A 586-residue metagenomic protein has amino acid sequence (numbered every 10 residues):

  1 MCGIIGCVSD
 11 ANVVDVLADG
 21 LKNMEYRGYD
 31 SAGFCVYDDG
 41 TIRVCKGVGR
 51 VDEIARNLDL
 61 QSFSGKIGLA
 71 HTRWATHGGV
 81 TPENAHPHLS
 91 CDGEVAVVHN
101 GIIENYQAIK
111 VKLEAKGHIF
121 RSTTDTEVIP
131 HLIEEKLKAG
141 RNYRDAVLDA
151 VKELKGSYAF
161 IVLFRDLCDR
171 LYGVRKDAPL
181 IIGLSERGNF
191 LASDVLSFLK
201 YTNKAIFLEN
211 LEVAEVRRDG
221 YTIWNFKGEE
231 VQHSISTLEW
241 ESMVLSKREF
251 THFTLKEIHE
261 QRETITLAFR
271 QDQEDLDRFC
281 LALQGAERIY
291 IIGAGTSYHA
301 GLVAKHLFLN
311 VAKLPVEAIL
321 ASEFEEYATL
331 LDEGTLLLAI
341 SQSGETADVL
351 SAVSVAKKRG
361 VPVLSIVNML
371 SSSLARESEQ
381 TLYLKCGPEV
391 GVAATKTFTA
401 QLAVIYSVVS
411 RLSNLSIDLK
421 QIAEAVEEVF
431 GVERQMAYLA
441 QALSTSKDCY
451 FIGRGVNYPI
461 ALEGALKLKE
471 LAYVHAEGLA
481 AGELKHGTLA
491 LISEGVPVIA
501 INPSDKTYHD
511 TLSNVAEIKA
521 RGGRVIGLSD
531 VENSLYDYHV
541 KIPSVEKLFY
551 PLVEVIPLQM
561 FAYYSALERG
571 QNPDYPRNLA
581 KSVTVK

Functional and structural regions predicted by a protein language model:
M1-K247, T251, E260, T266-L267 (+6 more regions): Conserved short alpha-helical segments that host acidic/polar catalytic motifs at enzyme active sites
N12-V13, E135-R141, C168-D169, S410-I417 (+2 more regions): Short helix-capping/linker segments at secondary-structure and domain boundaries
K66, A70-E83, T266-C280, A304-I340 (+2 more regions): Glycine-rich oxoanion-binding loops at beta->alpha junctions
S157-G188, S446-E470, D505-T507, L512: Acidic/histidine-rich
T254, E260-Y290, Q380-P497, T507 (+1 more regions): Active-site phosphate/pyrophosphate-binding segments
L281-E424, R454, I501-P543, F561: Glycine-rich phosphate-binding loops that contact phosphosugars or nucleotide phosphates
V545-K586: Generic C-terminus detector
